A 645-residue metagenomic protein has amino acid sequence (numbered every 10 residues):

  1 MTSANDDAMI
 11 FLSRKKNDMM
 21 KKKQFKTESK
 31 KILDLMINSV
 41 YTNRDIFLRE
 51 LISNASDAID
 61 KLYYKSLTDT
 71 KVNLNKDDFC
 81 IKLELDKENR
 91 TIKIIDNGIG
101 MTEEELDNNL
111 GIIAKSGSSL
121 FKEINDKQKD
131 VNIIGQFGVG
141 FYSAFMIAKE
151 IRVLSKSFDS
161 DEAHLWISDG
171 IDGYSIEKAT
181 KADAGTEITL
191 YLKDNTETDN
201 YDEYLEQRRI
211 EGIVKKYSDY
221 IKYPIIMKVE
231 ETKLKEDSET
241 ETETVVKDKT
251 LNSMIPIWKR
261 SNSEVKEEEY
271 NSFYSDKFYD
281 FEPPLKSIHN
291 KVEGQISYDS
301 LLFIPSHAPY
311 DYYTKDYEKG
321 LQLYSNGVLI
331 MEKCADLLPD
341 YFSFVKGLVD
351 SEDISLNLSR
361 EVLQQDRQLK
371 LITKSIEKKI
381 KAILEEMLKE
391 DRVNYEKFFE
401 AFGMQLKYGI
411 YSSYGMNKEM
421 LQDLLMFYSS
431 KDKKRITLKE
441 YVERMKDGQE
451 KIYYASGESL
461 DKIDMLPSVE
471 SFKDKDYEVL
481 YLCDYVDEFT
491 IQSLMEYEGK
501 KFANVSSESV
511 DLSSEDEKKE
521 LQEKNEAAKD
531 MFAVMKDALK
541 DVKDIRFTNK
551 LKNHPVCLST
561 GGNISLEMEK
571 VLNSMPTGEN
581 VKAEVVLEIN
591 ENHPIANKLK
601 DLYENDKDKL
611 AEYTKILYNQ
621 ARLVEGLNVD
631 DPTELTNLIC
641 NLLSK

Functional and structural regions predicted by a protein language model:
M1-R14, V486, S493, E523: N-terminal leader/targeting segments
N5-Y204, G212, K446: GHKL (Bergerat-fold) ATPase N-terminal catalytic module, capturing the glycine-rich phosphate-binding loop and acidic
I133, I151-G173, K193-K645: GHKL/Bergerat-fold ATPase module in large chromosome/replication-associated machines
